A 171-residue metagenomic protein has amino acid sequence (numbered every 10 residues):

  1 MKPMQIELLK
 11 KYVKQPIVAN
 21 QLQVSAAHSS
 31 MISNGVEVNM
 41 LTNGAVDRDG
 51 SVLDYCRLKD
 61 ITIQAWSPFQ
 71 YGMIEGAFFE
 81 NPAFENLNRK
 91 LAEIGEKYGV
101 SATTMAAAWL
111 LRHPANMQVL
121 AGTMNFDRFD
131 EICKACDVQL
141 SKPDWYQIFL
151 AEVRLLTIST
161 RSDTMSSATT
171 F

Functional and structural regions predicted by a protein language model:
M1-L155, F171: Beta/alpha (TIM)-barrel catalytic core signal, keyed to glycine-rich beta->alpha loops juxtaposed to Asp/Glu that bind
I158-T160: Extended, low-complexity intrinsically disordered regions enriched in serine, threonine, proline
T164-F171: C-terminal extensions of enzymes
